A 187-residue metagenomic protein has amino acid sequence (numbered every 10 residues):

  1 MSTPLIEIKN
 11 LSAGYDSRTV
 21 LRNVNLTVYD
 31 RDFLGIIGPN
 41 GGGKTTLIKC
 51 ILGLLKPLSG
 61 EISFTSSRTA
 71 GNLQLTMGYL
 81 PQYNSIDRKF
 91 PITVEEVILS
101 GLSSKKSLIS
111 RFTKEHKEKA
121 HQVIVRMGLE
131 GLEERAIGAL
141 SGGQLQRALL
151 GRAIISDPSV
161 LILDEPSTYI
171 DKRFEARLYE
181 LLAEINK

Functional and structural regions predicted by a protein language model:
L52: Helix-to-loop junction immediately C-terminal to a conserved catalytic motif
G60-M77: Conserved ABC transporter NBD signature motif
K114-L132: Conserved ABC ATPase "signature" region
A136-L140, Q144: Conserved ABC ATPase signature
D157: Conserved catalytic motifs of ABC-family nucleotide-binding domains
L161-E165: Catalytic Walker B motif of ABC-type/P-loop ATPase nucleotide-binding domains
